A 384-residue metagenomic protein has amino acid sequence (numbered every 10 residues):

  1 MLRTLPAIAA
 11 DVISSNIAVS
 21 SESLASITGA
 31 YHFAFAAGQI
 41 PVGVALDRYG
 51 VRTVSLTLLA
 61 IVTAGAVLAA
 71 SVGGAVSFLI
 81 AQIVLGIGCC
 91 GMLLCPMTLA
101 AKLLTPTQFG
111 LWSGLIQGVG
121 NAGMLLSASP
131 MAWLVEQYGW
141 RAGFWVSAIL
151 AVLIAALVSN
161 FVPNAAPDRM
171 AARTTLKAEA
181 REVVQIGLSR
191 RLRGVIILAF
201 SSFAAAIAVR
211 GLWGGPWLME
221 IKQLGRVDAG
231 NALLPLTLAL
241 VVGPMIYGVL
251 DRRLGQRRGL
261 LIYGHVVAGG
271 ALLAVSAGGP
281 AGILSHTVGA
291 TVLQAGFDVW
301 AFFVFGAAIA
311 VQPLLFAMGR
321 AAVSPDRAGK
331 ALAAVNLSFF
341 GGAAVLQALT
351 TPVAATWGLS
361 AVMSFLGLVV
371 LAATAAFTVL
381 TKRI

Functional and structural regions predicted by a protein language model:
P6-A7, R190-P244, L346-Q347, T351: Extracytoplasmic gate region of multi-pass secondary transporters
A37-V76: Conserved MFS/SLC helix-loop-helix module at the cytosolic interface between two early adjacent transmembrane helices
G38-G50, G243-Q256: Helix-to-loop junctions at the C-terminal end of transmembrane segments in multipass secondary transporters
R48-L59, R252-V266: Cytoplasmic membrane-interface "Motif A"-like loop-to-helix N-cap segments of 12-TM Major Facilitator Superfamily
A81-G120: Cytoplasmic helix-loop-helix junction between adjacent transmembrane helices in 12-TM secondary transporters
G91-L104, A310-S324: Intracellular juxtamembrane helix-capping segments at the cytosolic ends of symmetry-related transmembrane helices
L115-N164: Helix-loop-helix hairpin linking two adjacent transmembrane segments in secondary transporters
A165-I196: Juxtamembrane intracellular "pre-TM" segments in multi-pass secondary transporters
